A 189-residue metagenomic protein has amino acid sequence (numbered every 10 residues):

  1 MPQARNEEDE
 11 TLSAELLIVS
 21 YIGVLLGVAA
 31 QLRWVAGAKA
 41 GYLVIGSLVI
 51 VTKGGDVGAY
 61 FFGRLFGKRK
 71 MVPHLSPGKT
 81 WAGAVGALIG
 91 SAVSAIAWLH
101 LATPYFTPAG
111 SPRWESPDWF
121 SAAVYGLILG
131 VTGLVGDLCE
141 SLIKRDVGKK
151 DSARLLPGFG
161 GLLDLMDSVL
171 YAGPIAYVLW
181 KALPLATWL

Functional and structural regions predicted by a protein language model:
M1-I128: Membrane-embedded alpha-helical bundles of polytopic integral membrane proteins
Q3, Y105, G158, G173-I175 (+1 more regions): Hydrophobic residues in alpha-helical membrane-spanning segments
V28, G67-K68, L163, V178 (+1 more regions): Residue-level detector of solvent-exposed, low-hydrophobicity positions
I50-K68, V72-P73, W81, V85 (+1 more regions): Acidic (Asp/Glu-rich) catalytic motifs at the cytosolic membrane interface
K68, A95, K149, A176-L179: Hydrophobic alpha-helical membrane context
H100-A102, V178-L189: Juxtamembrane boundary at the C-terminal end of a transmembrane helix
T107-P117, F159-G161, M166, L185-L189: Short, conserved aromatic-histidine micro-motifs
